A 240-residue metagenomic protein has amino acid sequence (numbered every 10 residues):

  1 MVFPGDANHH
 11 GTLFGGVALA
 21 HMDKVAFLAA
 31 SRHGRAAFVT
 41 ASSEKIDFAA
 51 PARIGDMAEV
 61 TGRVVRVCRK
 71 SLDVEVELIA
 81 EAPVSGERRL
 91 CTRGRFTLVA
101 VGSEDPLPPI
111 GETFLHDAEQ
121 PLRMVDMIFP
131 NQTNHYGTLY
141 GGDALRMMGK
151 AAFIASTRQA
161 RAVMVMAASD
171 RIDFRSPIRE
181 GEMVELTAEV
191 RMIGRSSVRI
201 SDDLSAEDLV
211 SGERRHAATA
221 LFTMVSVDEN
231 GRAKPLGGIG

Functional and structural regions predicted by a protein language model:
M1-S42, F96-A168, V225-G240: Hot-dog-fold acyl-thioester-processing enzymes
P4, S43-D47, A82, P130 (+2 more regions): Short, well-ordered turn and helix-capping elements at secondary-structure junctions
A26-V67, S71-L72, R89-T92, A152-T187 (+3 more regions): Hydrophobic beta-strand-centered segment that forms part of the acyl-chain substrate-binding groove
A52-M57, R63-Q120, E180, R191-G240: HotDog/MaoC-like acyl-thioester-processing domains
